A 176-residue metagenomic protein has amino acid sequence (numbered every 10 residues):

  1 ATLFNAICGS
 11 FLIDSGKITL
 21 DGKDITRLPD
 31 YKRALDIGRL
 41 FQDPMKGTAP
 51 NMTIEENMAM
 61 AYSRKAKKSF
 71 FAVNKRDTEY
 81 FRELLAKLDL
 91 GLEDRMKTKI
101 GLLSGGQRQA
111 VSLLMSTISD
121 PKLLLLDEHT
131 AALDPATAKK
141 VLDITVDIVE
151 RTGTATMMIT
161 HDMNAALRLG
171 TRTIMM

Functional and structural regions predicted by a protein language model:
C8: Helix-to-loop junction immediately C-terminal to a conserved catalytic motif
G16-K23: Conserved ABC transporter NBD signature motif
D24-G38, K46, K68, N74: ABC ATPase NBD coupling module
I118-K122: A short, proline-enriched helix->beta-strand linker immediately N-terminal to the Walker B motif in ABC-type P-loop
L124-D127: Catalytic Walker B motif of ABC-type/P-loop ATPase nucleotide-binding domains
P135-T137: Helix N-cap at the start of a conserved alpha-helix in ABC-type nucleotide-binding domains
K139-R151: Helical segment within the ABC ATPase nucleotide-binding domain
T160-H161: H-loop/switch region of ABC-family ATPase nucleotide-binding domains
